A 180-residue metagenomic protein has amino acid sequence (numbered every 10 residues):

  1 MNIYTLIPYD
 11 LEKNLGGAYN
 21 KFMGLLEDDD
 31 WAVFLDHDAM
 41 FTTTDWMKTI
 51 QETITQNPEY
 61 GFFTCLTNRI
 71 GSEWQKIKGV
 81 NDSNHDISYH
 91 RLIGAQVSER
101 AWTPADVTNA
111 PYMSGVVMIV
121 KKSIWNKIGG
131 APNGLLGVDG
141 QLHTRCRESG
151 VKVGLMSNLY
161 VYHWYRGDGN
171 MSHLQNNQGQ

Functional and structural regions predicted by a protein language model:
M1-E12: N-proximal low-complexity "stem/linker" segments adjacent to membrane-targeting elements
L11-L26: Glycine-rich, basic loop-to-helix element that forms the pyrophosphate-binding segment of sugar-nucleotide handling
D29, N57-Y60, V151: Short, high-confidence coil segments that cap the C-terminus of an alpha-helix and link into the following beta-strand
D29-M40: Short beta-strand-to-loop acidic/aromatic patch adjacent to the donor-nucleotide binding site
M40, D45-S83: Conserved donor NDP-sugar-binding/catalytic core segment of glycosyltransferases
Q96-V120: A recurrent flexible, glycine/aromatic-enriched loop bordering the glycosyltransferase active site that acts as
P111-I128, G134-L159: A short, conserved alpha-helix in the catalytic core of glycosyltransferases
L155-Q175: Active-site donor/metal-binding and catalytic loop motifs of nucleotide-sugar-dependent glycosylation enzymes
